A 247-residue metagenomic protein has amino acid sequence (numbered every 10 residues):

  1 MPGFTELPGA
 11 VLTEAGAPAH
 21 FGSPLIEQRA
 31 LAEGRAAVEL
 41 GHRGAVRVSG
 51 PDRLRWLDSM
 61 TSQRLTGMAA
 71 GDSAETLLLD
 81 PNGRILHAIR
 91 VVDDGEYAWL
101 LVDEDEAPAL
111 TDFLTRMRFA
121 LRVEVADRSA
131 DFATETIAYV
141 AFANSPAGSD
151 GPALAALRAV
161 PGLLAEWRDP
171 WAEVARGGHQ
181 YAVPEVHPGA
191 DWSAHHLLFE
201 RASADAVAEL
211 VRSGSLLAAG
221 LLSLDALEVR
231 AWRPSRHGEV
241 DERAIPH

Functional and structural regions predicted by a protein language model:
M1-H247: Basic, glycine/lysine-rich polyanion-binding surfaces/domains
